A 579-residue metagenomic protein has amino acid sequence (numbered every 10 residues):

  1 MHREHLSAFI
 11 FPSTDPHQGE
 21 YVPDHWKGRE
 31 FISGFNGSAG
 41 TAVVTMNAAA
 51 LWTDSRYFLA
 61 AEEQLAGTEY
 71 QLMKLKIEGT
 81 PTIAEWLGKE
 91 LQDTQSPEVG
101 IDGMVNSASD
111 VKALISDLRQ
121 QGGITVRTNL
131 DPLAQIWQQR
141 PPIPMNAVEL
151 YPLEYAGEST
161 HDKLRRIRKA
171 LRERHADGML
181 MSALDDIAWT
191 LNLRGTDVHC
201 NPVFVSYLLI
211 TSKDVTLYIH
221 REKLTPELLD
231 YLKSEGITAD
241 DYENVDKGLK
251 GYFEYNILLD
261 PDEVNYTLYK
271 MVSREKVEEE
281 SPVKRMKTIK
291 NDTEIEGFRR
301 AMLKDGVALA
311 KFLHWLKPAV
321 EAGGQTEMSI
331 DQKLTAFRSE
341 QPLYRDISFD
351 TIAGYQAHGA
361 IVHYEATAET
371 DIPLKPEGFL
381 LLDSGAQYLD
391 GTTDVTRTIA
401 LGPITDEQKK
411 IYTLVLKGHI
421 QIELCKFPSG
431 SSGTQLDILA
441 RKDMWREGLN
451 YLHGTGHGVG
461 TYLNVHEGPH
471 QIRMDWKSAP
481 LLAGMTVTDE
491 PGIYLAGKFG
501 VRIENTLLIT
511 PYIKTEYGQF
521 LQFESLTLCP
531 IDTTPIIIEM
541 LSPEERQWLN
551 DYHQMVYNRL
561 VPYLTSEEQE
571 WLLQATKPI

Functional and structural regions predicted by a protein language model:
M1-I579: Active-site neighborhoods and metal-handling regions in enzymes and metal-associated proteins
